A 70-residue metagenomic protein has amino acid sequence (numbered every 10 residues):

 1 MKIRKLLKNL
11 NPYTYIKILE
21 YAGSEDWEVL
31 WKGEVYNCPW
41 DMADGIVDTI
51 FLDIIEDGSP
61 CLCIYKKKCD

Functional and structural regions predicted by a protein language model:
M1-I3, E34: Short, structural beta-strand-to-alpha-helix junction motif
I3-G23: N-terminal acidic leader/helix
L19-I64, C69: Acidic, low-complexity, intrinsically disordered interaction modules
